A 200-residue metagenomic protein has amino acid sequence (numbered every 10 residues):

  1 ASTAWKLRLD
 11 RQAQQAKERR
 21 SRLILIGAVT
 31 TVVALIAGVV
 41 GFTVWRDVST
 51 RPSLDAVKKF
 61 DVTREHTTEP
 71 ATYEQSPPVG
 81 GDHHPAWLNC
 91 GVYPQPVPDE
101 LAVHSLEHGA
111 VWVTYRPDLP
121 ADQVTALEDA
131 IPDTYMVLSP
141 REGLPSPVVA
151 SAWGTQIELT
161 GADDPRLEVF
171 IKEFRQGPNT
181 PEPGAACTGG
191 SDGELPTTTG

Functional and structural regions predicted by a protein language model:
A1-S21: Terminal targeting segments of Actinobacterial cell-envelope proteins
E18-T30: N-terminal Sec-pathway targeting helices
G27-V40: Hydrophobic membrane-insertion alpha-helices, especially the h-region of bacterial N-terminal signal peptides
G38-F60: C-terminal region of N-terminal signal peptides and the immediate post-cleavage residues of exported proteins
F60-D99, V103: N-terminal secretory signal peptides
H66, L106, I131, E142-G143: A generic structural signal for short, non-catalytic loop/turn and secondary-structure boundary residues
Q95-D133, V137: Mid-length scaffold segments of soluble, non-membrane domains
A126, P132-G200: Helix-rich interaction surfaces within compact, conserved domain-sized segments that mediate assembly or partner
